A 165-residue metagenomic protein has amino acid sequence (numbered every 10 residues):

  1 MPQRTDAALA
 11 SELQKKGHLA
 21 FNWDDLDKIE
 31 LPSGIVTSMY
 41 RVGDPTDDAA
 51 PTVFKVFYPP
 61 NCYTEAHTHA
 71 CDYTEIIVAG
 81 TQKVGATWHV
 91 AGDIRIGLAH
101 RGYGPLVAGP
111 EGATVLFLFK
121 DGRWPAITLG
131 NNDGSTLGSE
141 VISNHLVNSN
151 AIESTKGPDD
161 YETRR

Functional and structural regions predicted by a protein language model:
M1-D48, I142-R165: A short, N-terminal "cap"/entry segment at the start of jelly-roll beta-barrel domains of the cupin/DSBH fold
Q3, G104, G109-R165: Double-stranded beta-helix
T37-D44, A49-T68, K83, W88-A91 (+1 more regions): Conserved short histidine dyad/triad with adjacent acidic residue
T52, Y73, E111: Residues that flank catalytic or metal-binding motifs in active/ligand-binding sites
A66-I76: Short, basic/aromatic beta-hairpin or loop at an interaction surface
A79-G80: Glycine-centered positions in the ABC transporter ATPase nucleotide-binding domain
I94-I96, D121-G122: Short, solvent-exposed aromatic-acidic interface loops
